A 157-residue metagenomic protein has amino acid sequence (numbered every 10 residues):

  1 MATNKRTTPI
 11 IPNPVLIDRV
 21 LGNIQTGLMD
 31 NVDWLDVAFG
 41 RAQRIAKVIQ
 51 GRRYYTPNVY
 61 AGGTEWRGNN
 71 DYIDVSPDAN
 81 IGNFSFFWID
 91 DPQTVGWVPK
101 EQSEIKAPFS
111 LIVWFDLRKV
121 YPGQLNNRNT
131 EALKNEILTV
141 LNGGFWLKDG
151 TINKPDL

Functional and structural regions predicted by a protein language model:
M1-V98: Small/polar-rich, solvent-exposed N-terminal microdomains that initiate assembly or binding
R6-T7, V120-E131: Short, flexible/disordered intra-domain loops and linkers
A38-Q43, S110-W114, G144-L147: Generic detector of bulky aromatic hydrophobic side chains
V98-K100, P122-G123: Short, conserved acidic/polar surface loops in the N-terminal third of protein domains
E101-K119: Oligomerization/assembly interface segments of phage tail-like spikes and tubes
R128-L157: Acidic-leaning, charged glycine-interspersed low-complexity segments
